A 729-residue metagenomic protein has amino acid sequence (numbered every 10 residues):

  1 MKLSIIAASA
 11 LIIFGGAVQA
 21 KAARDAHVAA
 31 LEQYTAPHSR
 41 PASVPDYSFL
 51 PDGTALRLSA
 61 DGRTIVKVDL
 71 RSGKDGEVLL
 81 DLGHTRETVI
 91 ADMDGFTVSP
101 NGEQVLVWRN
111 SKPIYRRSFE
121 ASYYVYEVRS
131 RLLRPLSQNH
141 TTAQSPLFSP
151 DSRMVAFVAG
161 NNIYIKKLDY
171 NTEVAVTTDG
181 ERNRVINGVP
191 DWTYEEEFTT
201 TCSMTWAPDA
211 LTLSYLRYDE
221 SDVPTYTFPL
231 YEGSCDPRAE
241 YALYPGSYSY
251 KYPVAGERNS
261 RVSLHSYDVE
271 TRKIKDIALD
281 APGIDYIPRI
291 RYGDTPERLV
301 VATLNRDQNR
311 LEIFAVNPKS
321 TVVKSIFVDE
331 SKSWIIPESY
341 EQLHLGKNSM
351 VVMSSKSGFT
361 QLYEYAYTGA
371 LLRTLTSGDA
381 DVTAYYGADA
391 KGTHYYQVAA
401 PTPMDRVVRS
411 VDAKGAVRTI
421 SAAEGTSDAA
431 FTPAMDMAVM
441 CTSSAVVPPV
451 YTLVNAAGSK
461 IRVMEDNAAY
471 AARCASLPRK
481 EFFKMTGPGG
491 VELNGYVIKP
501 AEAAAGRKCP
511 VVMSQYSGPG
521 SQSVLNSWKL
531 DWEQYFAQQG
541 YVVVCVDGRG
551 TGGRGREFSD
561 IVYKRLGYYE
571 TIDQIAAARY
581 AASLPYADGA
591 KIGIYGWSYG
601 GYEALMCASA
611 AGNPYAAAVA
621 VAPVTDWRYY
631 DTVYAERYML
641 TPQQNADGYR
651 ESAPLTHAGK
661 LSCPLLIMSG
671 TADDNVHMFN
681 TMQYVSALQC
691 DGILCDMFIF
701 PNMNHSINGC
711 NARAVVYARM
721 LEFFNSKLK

Functional and structural regions predicted by a protein language model:
T35, V78-V89, V174-E196, P253-A255 (+7 more regions): Surface-exposed loop and turn segments in beta-propeller and other repeat-based domains that flank or scaffold
P41-S48, T54, S59-K67, E77-L79 (+14 more regions): Non-catalytic accessory segments flanking enzyme active sites
R57-G62, D69-L70, T97-V98, L106-R117 (+15 more regions): Beta-strand C-termini and the immediately following turn/loop, strongest in propeller blades
L70-G73, E127-R131, L168-N171, D268-R272 (+4 more regions): Short loop/turn segments that connect beta-strands within beta-propeller blades
K74-K112, N139-T142, E330-S333, D379: Blade-loop segments of beta-propeller domains
N110-Y115, F119-S122, V174-M204, T212-D276 (+2 more regions): Predominantly five- to eight-bladed beta-propeller fold
L216-A370: Beta-propeller domains
P296, A302, S427-K729: Serine-hydrolase catalytic core recognition
